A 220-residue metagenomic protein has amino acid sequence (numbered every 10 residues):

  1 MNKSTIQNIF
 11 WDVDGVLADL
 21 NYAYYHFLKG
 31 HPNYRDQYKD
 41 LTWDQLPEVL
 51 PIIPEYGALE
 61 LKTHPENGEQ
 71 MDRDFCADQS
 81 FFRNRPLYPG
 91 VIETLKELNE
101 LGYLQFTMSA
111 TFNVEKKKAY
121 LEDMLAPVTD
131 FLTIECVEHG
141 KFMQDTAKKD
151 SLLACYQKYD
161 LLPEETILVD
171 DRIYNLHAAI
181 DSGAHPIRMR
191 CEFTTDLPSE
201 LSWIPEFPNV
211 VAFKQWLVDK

Functional and structural regions predicted by a protein language model:
M1-T63, S182: Active-site neighborhood of HAD-like aspartate-dependent phosphohydrolases
D12, M108-S109, V169, M189: Short hydrophobic segments within beta-strands
A18-N21, Y25-H26, Q105, N113-K118 (+2 more regions): Short catalytic/ligand-binding loop motif for oxyanion handling, primarily in non-cytosolic enzymes, centered on
P51-K96, Y103: Metal-dependent phosphoesterase signature
F82, P86, V91-M124, E135-V137: Substrate-recognition element of Asp-dependent hydrolases with the DxDx(T/V) motif
A110-T166: Substrate-recognition "cap/lid" segment bordering the active-site pocket of phosphatases
E135-V137, S202-Q215: Short acidic-hydrophobic, aromatic-tinged amphipathic segments that line or gate anion-handling sites
I167-P208: Acidic, Mg2+-coordinating phosphoryl-transfer loop and its flanking beta/alpha structural elements, shared across
